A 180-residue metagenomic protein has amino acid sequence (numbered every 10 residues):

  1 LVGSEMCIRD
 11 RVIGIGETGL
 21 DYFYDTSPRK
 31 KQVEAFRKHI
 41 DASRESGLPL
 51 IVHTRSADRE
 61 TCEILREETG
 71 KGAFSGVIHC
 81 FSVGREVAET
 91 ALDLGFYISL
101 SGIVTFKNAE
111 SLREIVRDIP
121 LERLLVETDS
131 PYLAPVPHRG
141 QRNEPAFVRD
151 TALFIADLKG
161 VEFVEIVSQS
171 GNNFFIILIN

Functional and structural regions predicted by a protein language model:
L1-I8: Short, small-residue-biased leader/transition segments that mark boundaries at the very start of proteins
R9-L94, F106, E114-I115, I119 (+2 more regions): Divalent metal-binding pocket/active-site signature
G95-A109: His/Asp/Glu-enriched short active-site or ligand-binding loop at hydrolase and phosphoryl-transfer sites
L121, P135, A156: Short, conserved catalytic or interaction motifs in soluble domains
D129: Conserved beta/loop motifs at nucleotide-recognition and modification sites
V148-N180: Mid-to-C-terminal alpha-helical segments outside catalytic/metal-binding sites
